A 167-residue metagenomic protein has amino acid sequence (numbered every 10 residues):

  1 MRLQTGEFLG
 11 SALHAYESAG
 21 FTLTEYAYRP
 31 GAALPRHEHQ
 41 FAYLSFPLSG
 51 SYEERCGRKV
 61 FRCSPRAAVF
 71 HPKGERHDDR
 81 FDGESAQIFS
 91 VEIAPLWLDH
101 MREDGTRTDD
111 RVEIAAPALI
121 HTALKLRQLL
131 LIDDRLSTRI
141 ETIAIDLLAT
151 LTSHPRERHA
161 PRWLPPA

Functional and structural regions predicted by a protein language model:
R2-T108: N-terminal regulatory/effector-sensing and dimerization cores that precede helix-turn-helix DNA-binding domains
H100-A167: Amphipathic alpha-helical segments enriched in hydrophobic/aromatic residues interleaved with Lys/Arg
